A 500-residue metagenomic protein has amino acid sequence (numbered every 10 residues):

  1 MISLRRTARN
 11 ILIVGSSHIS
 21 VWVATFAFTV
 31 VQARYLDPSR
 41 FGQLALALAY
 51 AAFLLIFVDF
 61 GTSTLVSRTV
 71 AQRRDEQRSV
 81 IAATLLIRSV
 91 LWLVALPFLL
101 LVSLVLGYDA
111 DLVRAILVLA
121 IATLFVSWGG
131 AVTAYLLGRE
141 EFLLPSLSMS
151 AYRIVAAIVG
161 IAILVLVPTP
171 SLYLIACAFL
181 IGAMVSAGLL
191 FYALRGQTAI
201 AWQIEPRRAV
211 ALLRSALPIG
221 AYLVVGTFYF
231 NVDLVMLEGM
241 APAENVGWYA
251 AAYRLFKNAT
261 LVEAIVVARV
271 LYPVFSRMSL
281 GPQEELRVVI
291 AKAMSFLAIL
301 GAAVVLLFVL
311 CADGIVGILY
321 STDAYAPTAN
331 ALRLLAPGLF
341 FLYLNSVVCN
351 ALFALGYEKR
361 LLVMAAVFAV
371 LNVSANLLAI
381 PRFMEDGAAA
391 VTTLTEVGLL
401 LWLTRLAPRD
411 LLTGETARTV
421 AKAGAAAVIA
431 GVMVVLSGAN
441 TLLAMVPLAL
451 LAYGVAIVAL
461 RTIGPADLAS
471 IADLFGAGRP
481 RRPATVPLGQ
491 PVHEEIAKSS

Functional and structural regions predicted by a protein language model:
M1-A24, D75-R78, A82, D111-L112 (+2 more regions): N-terminal membrane topogenesis motif
M1-T7, L172-A178, G188-F230, V270 (+3 more regions): Interhelical loop/hinge segments that connect adjacent transmembrane helices in multipass membrane
S3-S63, L96, L100-S103, A122 (+4 more regions): Signature of the first transmembrane helix
V23, F368-L371, T416-S470, P487-G489 (+2 more regions): Transmembrane alpha-helical segments of multi-pass transport proteins
T25, V58-D75, G138, A252 (+2 more regions): Helix-loop junctions and terminal segments of transmembrane helices in multi-pass membrane transport/translocation
A33-F41, A110-V113, L117, R139-L147 (+6 more regions): Membrane-interface helix-loop junctions in multi-pass transport and translocation proteins
R88-V225, F230-N231: Hydrophobic transmembrane helix module of multi-pass membrane transport proteins
S103-L119, F308-F340: Interfacial segments at transmembrane-helix termini and the short loops linking adjacent helices
